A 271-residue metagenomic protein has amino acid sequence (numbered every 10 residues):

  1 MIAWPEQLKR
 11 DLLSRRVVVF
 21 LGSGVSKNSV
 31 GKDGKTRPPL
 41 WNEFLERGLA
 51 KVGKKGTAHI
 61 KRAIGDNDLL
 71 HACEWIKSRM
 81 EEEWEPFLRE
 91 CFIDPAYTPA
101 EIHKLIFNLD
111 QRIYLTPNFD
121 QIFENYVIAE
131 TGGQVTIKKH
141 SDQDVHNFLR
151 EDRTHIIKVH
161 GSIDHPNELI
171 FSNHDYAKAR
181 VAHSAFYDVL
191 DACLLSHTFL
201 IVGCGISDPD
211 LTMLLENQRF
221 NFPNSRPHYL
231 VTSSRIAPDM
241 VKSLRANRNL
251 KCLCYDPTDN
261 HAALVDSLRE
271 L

Functional and structural regions predicted by a protein language model:
M1-F20, V25-P38, N42, E81 (+6 more regions): SIR2/sirtuin-family catalytic core signature
D11, K77-N147: Active-site periphery "cap/insert" segments of enzyme catalytic domains
L21, N118-F119, V159, V202: A secondary-structure boundary/capping signal
K27, G31-F87, G133-K138, D142-R150: A phosphate-binding glycine/aspartate-rich beta-alpha loop in the early core of alpha/beta enzymes
R47, K54-K55, A63, I163 (+4 more regions): Accessory terminal and edge-of-domain segments that mediate assembly/interaction and cofactor placement around
S78-E85, F92, T154-N173, A179: A charged nuclease-like catalytic/ligand-binding cleft shared by nucleic-acid processing domains
I122-N125, H165-E168, P209: Short, well-ordered, mixed-charge alpha-helical segments that flank or form enzyme active sites
H140-Q143, H174-D188: Active-site glycine-rich loop that binds ribose-phosphate moieties when present
